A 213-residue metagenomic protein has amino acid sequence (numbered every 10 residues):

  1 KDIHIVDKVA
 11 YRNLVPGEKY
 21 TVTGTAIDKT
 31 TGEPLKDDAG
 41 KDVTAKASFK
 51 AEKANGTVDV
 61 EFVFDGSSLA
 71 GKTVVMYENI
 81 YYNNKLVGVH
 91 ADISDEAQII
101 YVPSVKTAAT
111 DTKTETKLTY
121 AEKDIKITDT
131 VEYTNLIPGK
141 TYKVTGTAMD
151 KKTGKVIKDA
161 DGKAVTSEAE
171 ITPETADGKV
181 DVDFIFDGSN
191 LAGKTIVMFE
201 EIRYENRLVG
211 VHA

Functional and structural regions predicted by a protein language model:
K1-A213: Solvent-exposed loop/turn and edge beta-strand elements of beta-rich ligand-binding domains
